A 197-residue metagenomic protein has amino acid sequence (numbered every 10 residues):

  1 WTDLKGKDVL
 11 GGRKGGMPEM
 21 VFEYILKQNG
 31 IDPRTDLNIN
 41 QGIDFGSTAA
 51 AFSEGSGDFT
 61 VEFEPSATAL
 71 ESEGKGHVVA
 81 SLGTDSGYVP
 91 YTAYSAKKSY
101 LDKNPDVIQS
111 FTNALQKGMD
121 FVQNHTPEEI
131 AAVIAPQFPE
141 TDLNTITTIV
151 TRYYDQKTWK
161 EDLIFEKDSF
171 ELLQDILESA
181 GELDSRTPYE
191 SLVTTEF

Functional and structural regions predicted by a protein language model:
W1-D8, K103, D184-P188: Immediate post-signal peptide segment of exported/extracytoplasmic ligand-binding proteins
W1-S72, K167-L172: Bilobed "Venus flytrap"/periplasmic-binding protein-like clamshell domains and structurally analogous long
K14, D36, A80-S81, T145 (+1 more regions): Residue-level detector of family-conserved "landmark" positions at structurally sensitive sites
P33, H77, D184-S185: Residue-level detector of short coil/turn "hinge" positions at structural boundaries
D44-F138: Pocket-lining segment of extracytoplasmic ligand-binding domains
K97, E166, T194-E196: Residue-level signal for threonine
D102-D184: Secondary-structure end/capping motifs
S185-F197: Hinge/cleft segment of the Venus flytrap/periplasmic-binding protein
